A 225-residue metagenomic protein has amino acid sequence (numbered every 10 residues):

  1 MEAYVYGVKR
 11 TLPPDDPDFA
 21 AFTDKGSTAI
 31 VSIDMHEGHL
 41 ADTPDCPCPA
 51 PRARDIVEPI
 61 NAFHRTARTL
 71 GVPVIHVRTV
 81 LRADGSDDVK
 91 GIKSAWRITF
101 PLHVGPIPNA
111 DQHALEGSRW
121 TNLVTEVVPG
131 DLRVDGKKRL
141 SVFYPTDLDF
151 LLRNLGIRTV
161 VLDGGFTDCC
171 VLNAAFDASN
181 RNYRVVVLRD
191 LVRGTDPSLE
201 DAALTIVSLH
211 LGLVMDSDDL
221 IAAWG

Functional and structural regions predicted by a protein language model:
M1-A21: Short coil-to-helix leader/linker segments, especially the first N-terminal amphipathic alpha-helix with its helix
D15-A29, N61-T69: Short amphipathic alpha-helices and their capping/turn segments at secondary-structure boundaries
P44-A53: Short glycine-enriched, charge-decorated loop/helix-capping segments at active-site entrances that position
R54, E58-L155: Active-site alpha/beta core segments
V161-G165, N182-P197: A short glycine-rich beta-strand->turn/loop micro-motif centered on a GG-aromatic cluster
T167-A174: Short glycine/serine/threonine-rich phosphate/pyrophosphate-binding segments that cradle anionic phosphate groups
G194-S208: Active-site-proximal loop->helix
L211-G225: A charged, well-structured terminal subsegment
